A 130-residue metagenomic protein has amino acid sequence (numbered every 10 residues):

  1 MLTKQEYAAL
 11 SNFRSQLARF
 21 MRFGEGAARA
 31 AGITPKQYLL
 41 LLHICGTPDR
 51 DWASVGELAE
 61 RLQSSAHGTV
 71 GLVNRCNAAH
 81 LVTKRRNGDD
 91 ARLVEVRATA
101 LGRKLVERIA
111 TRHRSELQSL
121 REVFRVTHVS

Functional and structural regions predicted by a protein language model:
M1-A31, A79-L81: N-terminal leader segment of winged-helix/HTH proteins
N12, R19, L39-H43, K104: Pre-recognition alpha-helix immediately N-terminal to the DNA-recognition helix within helix-turn-helix or winged-helix
F23-S65: N-terminal helix-turn-helix DNA-binding core of bacterial DNA-binding proteins
V55, V73-N74: Short, hydrophobic-biased segments on the C-terminal half of alpha helices that form "recognition helices"
S65-G68, L72: Residues within the DNA-recognition helix of helix-turn-helix
N74-S130: Charged, amphipathic alpha-helical coiled-coil/dimerization segments
